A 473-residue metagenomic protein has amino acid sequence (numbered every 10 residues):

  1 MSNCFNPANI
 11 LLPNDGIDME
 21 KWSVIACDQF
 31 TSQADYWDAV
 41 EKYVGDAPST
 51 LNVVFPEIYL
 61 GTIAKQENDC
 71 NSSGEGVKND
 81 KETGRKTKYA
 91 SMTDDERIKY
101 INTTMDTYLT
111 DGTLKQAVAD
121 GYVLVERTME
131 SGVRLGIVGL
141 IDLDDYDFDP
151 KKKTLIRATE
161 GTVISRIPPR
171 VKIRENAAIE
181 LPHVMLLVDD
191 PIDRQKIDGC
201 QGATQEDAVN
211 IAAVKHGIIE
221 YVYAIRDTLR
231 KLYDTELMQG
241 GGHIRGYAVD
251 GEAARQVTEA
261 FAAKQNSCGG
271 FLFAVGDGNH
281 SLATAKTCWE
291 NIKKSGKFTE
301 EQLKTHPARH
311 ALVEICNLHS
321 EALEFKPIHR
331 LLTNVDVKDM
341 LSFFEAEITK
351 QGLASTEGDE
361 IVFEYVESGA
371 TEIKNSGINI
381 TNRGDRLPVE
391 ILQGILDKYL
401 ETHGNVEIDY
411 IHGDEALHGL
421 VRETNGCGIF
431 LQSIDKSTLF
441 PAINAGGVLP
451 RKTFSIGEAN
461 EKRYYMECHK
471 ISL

Functional and structural regions predicted by a protein language model:
M1-L232, D435-L439, I443-G446, C468-L473: N-terminal extension/subdomain marker
V171-N176, Q265, L272, E300-Q302: A generic local secondary-structure boundary/capping motif
L237-V257: Portal/gating segments that form or line small-molecule/metal binding sites
A253-G296: Active-site beta-strand/loop microenvironment that shapes enzyme catalytic pockets
F298-D336: Class I SAM-dependent methyltransferase SAM-binding "motif I" and its flanking Rossmann-like core
L332-Y365: Extended, charge-rich low-complexity interaction segments
G352-L417: C-terminal structural cap/anchor segments
E390-L473: Charged substrate- and nucleic-acid-binding regions of tRNA-handling and nucleotidyl-transfer enzymes, centered on
